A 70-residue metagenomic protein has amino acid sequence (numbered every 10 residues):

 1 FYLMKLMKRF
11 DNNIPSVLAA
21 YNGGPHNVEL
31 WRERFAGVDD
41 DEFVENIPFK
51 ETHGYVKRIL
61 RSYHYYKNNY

Functional and structural regions predicted by a protein language model:
F1-I14: Flexible, glycine-rich surface segments
N12-Y70: Catalytic and substrate-binding regions of cell-wall glycan-acting enzymes that process beta-1,4-linked
